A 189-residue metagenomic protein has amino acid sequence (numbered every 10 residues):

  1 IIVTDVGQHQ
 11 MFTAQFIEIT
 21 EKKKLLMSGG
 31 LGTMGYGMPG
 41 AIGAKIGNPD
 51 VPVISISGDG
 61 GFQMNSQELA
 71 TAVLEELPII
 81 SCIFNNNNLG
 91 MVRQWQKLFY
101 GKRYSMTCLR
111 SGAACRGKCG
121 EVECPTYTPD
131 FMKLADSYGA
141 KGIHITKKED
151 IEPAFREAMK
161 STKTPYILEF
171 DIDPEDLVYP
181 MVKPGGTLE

Functional and structural regions predicted by a protein language model:
I1-Q8: Active-site pocket-lining segments that scaffold enzyme catalytic pockets across diverse folds
F12-E189: Thiamine diphosphate
